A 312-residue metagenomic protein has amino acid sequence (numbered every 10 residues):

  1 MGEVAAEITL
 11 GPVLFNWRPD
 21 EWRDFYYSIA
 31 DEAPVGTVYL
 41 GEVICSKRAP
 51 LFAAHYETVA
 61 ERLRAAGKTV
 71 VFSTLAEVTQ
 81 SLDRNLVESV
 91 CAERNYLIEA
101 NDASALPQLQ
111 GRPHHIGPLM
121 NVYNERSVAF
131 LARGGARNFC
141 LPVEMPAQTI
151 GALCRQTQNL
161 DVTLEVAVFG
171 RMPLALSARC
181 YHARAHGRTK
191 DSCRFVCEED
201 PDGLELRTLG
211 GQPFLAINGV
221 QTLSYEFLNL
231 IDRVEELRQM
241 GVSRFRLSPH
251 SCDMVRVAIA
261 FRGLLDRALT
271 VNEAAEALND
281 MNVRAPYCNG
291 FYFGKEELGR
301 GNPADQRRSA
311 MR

Functional and structural regions predicted by a protein language model:
M1-V122, R126, C140-L141, A147-R312: Active-site pocket-lining/capping segments in soluble small-molecule metabolic enzymes
A136: Residues lining hydrophobic/aromatic ligand-binding pockets adjacent to catalytic sites
